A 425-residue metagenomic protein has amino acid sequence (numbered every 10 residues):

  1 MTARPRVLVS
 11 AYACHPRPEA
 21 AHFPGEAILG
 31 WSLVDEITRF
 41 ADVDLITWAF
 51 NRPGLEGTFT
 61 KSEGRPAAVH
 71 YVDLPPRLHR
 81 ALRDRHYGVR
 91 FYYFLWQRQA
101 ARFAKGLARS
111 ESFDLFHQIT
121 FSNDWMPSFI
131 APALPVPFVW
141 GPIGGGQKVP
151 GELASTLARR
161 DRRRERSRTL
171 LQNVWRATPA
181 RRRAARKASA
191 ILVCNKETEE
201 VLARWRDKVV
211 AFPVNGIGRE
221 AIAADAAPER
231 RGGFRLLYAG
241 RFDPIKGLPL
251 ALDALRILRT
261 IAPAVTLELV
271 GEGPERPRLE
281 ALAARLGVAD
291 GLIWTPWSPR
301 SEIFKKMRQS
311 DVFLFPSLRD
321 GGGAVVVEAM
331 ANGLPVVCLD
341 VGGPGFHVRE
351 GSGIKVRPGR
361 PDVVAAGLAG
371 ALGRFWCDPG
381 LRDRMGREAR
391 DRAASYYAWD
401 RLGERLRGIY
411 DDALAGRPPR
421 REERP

Functional and structural regions predicted by a protein language model:
M1-A67, A190: N-terminal subdomain of nucleotide-sugar transferases
I28, F234, R241-T260, P274-E280: A conserved mid-protein helix/loop that constitutes part of the nucleotide-sugar donor-binding site
H70, L170-D225, R231: Donor nucleotide-sugar binding/catalytic pocket of nucleotide-sugar-dependent glycosyltransferases
R278-S298: Nucleotide-activated donor-binding/catalytic signature segment of Leloir-type glycosyltransferases, i.e., the conserved
W297-S298, K305-S310: Short alpha-helical donor nucleotide-sugar binding micro-motif in glycosyltransferases
L318: Aromatic "clamp/platform" in nucleotide-sugar-dependent glycosyltransferases that forms part of the donor/acceptor
P335-C338: Short hydrophobic beta-strand element within catalytic cores of glycosyltransferases and related nucleotide-activated
G345-G373, G380-R384: Change "using UDP/GDP/dTDP sugars" to "using nucleotide sugars
